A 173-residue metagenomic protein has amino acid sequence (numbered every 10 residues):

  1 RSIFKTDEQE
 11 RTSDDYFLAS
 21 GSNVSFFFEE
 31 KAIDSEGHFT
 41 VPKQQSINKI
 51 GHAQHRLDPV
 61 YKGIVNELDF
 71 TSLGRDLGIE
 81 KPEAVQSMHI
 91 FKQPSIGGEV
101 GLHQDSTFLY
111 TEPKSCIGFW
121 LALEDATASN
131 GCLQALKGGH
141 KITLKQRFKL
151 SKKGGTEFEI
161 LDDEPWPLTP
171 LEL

Functional and structural regions predicted by a protein language model:
R1-D15, E124-G139: Internal hydrophobic scaffold segments of catalytic domains
R1-E99: Non-heme Fe(II)-dependent double-stranded beta-helix
V60-N66, E112, L171-L173: Aromatic-acidic/polar surface patches that form glycan- and anion
E67, H103, L109-A128: Short, conserved beta-strand element in jelly-roll/cupin
E83-Q86, G118, C132-A135: A structural signal for short, well-ordered beta-strand segments and their strand-loop junctions that often border
Q86-M88, Q93, Q104-S106, L121-D125 (+1 more regions): Short, structured patches in soluble enzyme cores that scaffold and shape functional sites
Q104-T107, D163-P165: Short helix/strand-bridging catalytic loops that position acidic/His residues to coordinate divalent metals and engage
A126-L173: Double-stranded beta-helix
